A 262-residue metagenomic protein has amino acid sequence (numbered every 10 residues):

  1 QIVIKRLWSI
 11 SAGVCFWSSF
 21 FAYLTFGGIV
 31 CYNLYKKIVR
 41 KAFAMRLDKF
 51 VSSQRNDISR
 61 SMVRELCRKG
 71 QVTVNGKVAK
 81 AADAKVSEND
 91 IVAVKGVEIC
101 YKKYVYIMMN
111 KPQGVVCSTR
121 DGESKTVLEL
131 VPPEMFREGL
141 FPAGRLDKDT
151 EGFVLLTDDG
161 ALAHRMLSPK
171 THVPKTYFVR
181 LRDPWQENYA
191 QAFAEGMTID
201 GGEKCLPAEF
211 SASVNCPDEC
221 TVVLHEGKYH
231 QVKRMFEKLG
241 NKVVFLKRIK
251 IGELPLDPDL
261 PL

Functional and structural regions predicted by a protein language model:
Q1, Y23, Y32-Y35: Low-complexity, intrinsically disordered or signal/transmembrane-proximal segments
I2, F16, K37-I38: Polybasic, lysine-rich low-complexity intrinsically disordered segments
I4, S18, A22-Y23, G28: Generic detector of N-terminal low-structure segments
L7-V14: Targeting/processing segments of secretory and organellar proteins
A12, A22-T25, A42: Ala/Thr-enriched low-complexity intrinsically disordered regions
M45-L262: Basic, flexible Lys/Arg- and Gly-enriched helix-loop patches that mediate nucleic-acid binding at interfaces with rRNA
